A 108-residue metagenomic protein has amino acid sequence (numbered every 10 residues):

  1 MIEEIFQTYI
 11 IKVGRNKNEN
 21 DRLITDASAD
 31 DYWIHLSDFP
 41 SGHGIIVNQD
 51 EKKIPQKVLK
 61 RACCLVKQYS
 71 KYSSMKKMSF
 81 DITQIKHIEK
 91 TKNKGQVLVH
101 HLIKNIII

Functional and structural regions predicted by a protein language model:
M1-I108: Duplex nucleic acid-engaging cores and interfaces of nucleic-acid transaction enzymes
